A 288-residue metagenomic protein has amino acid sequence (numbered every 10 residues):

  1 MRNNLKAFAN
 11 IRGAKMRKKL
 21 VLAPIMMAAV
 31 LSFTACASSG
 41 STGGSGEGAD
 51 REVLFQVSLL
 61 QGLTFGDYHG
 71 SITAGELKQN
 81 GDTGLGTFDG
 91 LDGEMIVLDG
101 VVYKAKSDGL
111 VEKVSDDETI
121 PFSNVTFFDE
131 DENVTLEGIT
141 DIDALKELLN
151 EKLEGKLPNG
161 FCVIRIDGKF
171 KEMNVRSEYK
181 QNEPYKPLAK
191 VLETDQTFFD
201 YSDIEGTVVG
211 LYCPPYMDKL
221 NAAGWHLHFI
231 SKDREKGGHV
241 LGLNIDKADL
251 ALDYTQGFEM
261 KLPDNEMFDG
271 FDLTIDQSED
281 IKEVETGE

Functional and structural regions predicted by a protein language model:
I11-A23: Bacterial N-terminal signal peptides that target proteins for export
S32-A35: C-terminal motif of bacterial Sec signal peptides marking the signal peptidase cleavage site
A37-S39: Bacterial signal peptide processing site
S58-T126: N-terminal low-complexity or amphipathic/hydrophobic leaders
A105-K152, K156: A glycine-rich, hydrophobic loop/mini-helix early in the fold
K146-L211, Y216-L220: Long, positively charged binding patches that form subdomain-scale interaction surfaces for polyanionic ligands
A222-I230: Histidine-centered divalent-metal-coordination microenvironment in nucleic-acid enzymes
S231-T274: A hydrophobic, small-residue-rich beta->alpha segment in the mid-to-C-terminal subdomain of diverse proteins
